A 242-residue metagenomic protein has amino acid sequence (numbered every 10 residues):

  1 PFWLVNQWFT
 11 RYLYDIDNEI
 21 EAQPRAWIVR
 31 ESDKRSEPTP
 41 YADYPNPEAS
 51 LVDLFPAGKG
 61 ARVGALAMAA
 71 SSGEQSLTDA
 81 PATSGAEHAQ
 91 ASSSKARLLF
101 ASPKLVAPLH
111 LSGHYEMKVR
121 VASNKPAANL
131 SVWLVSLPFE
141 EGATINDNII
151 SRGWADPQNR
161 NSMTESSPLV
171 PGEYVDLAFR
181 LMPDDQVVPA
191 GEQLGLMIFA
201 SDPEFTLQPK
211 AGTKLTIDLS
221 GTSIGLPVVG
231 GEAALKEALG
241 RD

Functional and structural regions predicted by a protein language model:
P1-D242: C-terminal, loop-rich substrate-recognition/catalytic regions characterized by aromatic stacking residues
